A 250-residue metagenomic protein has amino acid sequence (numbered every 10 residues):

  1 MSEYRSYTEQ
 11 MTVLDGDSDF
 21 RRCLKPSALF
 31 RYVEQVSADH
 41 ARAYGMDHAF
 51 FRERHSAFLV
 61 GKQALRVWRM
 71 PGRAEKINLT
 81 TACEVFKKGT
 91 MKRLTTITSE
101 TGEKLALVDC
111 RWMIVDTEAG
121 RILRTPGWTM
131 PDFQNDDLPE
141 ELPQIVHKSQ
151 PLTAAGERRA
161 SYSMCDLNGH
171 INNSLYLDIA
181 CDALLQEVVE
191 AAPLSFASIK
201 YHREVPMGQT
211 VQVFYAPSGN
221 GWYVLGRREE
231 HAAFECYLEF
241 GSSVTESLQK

Functional and structural regions predicted by a protein language model:
S2-V60, L107-D109, V115-F196: Hot-dog-fold acyl-thioester-processing enzymes
E3-T8, A64-K148, V205-M207, A216-K250: HotDog/MaoC-like acyl-thioester-processing domains
R159-G241: Acidic/His-leaning functional-site neighborhoods
